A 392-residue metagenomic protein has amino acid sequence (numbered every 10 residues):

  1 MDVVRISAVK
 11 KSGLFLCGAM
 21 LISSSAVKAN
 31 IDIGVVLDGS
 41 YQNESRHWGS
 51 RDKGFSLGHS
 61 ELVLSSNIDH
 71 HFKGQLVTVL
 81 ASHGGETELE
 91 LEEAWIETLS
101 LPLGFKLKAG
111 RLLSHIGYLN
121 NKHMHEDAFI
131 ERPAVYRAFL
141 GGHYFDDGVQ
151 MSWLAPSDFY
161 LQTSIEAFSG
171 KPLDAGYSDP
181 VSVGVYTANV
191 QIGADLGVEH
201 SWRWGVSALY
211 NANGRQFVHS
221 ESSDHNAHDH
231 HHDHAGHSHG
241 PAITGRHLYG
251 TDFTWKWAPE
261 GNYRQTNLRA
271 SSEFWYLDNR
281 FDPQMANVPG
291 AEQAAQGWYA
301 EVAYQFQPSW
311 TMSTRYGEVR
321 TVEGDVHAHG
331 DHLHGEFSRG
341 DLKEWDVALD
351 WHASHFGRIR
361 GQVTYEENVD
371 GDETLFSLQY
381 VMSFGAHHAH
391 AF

Functional and structural regions predicted by a protein language model:
M1-V9: N-terminal secretory signal peptides that target proteins for export/translocation
S12-S23: Bacterial N-terminal signal peptides
A29-L173, P180-V198, E301-V322: Outer membrane beta-barrel
Y41-H47, S82-E86, H115-L119, S157 (+8 more regions): Gram-negative outer-membrane beta-barrel proteins
S50-S56, G84-L91, F139-H143, Y177-V183 (+4 more regions): Replace "Gram-negative outer membrane beta-barrel proteins" with "bacterial and organellar outer membrane beta-barrel
G58, E90-E92, S169, G184-Y186 (+8 more regions): Transmembrane beta-barrel architecture of outer-membrane proteins
E199-G335: Detector for outer-membrane/organellar transmembrane beta-barrel domains, recognizing the amphipathic beta-strand
T251-F253, W351, D372-F392: Outer-membrane beta-barrel "beta-signal"
